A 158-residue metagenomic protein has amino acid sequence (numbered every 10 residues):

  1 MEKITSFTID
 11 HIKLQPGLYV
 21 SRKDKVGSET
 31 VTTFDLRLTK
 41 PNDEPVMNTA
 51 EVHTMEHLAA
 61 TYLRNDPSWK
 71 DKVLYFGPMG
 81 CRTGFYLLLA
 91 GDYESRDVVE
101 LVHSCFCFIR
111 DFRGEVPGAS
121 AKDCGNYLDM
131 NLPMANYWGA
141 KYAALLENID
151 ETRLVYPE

Functional and structural regions predicted by a protein language model:
M1-N42, Y156-E158: Non-catalytic terminal extensions that flank enzyme cores
L18-R22, V73-P78: Generic structural motif
V31-R64, Y75-F76: Active/ligand-binding-proximal structured segments within catalytic/core domains that scaffold catalytic residues
H57-N65, E100-H103, C107: A broad, structural surface signal
Y62, A121-C124, V155-Y156: A domain-level signal for the structural core that forms small-molecule/cofactor-binding pockets and catalytic centers
D66-D71: Active-site palm subdomain of RNA-directed nucleic acid polymerases
F76-N148: Active-site-adjacent, His/Asp/Glu-enriched structural segments that form or flank metal-binding and acid/base networks
A144-E158: Histidine-acidic residue clusters that define the catalytic metal-binding segment of zinc metallopeptidase domains
